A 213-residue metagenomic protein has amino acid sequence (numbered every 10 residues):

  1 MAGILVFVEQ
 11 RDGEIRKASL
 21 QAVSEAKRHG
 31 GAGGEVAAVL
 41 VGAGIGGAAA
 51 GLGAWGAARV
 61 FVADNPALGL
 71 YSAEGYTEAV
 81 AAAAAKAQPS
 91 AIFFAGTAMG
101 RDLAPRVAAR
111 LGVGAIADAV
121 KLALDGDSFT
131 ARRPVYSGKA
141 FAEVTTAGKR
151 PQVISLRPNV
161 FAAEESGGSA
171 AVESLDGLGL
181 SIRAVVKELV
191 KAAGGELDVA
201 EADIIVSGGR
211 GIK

Functional and structural regions predicted by a protein language model:
M1-K213: N-terminal glycine-rich FAD/FM-binding segment characteristic of electron-transfer flavoproteins
